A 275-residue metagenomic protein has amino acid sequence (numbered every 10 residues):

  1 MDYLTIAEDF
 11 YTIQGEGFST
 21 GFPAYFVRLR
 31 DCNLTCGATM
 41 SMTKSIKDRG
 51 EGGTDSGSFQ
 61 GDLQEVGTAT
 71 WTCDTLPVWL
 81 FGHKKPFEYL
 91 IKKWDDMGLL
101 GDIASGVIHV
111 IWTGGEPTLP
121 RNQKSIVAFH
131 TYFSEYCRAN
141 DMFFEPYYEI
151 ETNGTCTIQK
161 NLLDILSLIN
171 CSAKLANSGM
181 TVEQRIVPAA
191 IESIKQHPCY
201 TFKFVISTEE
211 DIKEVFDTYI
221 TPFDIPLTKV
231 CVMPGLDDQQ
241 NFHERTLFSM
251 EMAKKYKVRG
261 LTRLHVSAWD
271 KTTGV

Functional and structural regions predicted by a protein language model:
M1-F26: Short, Lys/Arg-rich amphipathic segments at extreme N-termini
D2, P23-Y25, A69, T228 (+1 more regions): A generic secondary-structure signal marking the coil-to-beta-strand transition
L4-A7, A38-I165: Conserved Radical SAM active-site core
G15-G17, G21, D31, G114-G115 (+1 more regions): Glycine-centered flexibility sites
G17-T20, C36-S41, T273: Short, glycine/acidic-enriched capping/hinge loops at junctions between secondary-structure elements
T20-Y25, L29-C36, C73, D102: Conserved N-terminal beta1-alpha1 strand-loop-helix module at the mouth
G101-H109, T118-V275: Conserved AdoMet/S-adenosylmethionine-binding subsite of the radical SAM
